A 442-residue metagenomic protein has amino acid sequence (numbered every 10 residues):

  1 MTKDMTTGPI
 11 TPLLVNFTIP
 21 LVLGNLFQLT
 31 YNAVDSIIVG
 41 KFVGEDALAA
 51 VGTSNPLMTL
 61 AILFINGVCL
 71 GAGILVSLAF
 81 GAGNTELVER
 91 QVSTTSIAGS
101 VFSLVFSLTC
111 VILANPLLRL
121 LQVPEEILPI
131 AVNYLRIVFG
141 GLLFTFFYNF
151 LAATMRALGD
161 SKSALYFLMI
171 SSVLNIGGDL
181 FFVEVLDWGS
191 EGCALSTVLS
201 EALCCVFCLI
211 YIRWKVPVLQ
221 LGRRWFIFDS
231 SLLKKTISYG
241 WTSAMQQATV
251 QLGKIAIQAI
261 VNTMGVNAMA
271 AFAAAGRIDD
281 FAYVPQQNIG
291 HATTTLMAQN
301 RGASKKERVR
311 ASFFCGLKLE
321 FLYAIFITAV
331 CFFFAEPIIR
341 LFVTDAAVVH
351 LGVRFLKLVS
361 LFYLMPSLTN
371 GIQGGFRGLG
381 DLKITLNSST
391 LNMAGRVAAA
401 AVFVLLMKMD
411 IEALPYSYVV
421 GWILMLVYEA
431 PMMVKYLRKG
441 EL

Functional and structural regions predicted by a protein language model:
M1-T18, V76-G141, V185-W241, M297-F362 (+1 more regions): Short alpha-helical transmembrane segments in multi-pass integral membrane proteins
M5-F42, T59-G71, L75, S100-S107 (+5 more regions): N-terminal transmembrane alpha-helices
N16-D35, I137, Y148, S171 (+5 more regions): Transmembrane helical elements of multi-pass membrane transporters/channels
L26, T30-A49, L118-E125, F181-W188 (+5 more regions): Helix-terminus/linker motif at the lipid-water interface of multi-pass membrane proteins
V39-T59, E125-I130, S190-C193, L232-Y239 (+6 more regions): Interfacial/gating helices of multi-pass transporter permease domains
L48-L108, T145-A164, A271-A335, P366-G380 (+1 more regions): Small-residue-rich hydrophobic transmembrane alpha-helices
L60-L63, N175-D179, C204-L209, F281-V284 (+3 more regions): Hydrophobic transmembrane alpha-helices of multi-pass small-molecule transporters
C69, I137-R156, A164-S172, C193-C208 (+4 more regions): Short runs within selected transmembrane alpha-helices of multi-pass transporters and secretion channels
